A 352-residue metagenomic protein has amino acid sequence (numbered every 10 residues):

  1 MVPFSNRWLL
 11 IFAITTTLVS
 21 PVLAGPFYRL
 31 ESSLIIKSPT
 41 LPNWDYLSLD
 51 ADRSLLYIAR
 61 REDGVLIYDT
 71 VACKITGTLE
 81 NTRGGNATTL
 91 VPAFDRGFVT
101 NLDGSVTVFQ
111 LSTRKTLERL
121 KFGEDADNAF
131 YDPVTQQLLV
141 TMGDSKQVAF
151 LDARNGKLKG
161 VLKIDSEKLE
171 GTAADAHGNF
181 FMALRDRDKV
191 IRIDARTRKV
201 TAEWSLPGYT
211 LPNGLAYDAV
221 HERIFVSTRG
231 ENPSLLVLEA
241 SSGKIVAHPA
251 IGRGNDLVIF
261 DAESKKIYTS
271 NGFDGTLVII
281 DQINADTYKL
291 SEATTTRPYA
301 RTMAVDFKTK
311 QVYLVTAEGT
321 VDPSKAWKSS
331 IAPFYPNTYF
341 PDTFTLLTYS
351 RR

Functional and structural regions predicted by a protein language model:
M1-S5: N-terminal secretory signal peptides that target proteins for export/translocation
W8-P21: Bacterial N-terminal signal peptides
P21-R352: Predominantly soluble domains enriched in secretory-pathway, periplasmic, or organellar proteins
